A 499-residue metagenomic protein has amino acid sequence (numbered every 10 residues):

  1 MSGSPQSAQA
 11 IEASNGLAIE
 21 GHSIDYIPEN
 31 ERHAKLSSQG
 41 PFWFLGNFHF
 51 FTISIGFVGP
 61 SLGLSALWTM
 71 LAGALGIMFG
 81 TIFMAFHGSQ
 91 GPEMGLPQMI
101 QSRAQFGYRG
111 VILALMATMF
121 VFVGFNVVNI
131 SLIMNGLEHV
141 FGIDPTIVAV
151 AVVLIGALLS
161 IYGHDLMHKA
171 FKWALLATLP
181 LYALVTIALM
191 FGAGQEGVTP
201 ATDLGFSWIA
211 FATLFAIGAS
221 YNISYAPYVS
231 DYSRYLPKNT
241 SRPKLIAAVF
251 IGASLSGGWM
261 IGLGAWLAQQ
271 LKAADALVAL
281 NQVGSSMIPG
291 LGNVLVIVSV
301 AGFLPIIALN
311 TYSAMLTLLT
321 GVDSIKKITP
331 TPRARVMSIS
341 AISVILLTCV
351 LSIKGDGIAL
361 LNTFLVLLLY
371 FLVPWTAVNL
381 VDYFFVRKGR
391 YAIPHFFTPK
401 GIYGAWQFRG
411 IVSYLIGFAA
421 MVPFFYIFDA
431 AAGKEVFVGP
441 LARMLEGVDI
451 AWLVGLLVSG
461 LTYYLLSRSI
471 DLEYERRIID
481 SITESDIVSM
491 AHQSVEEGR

Functional and structural regions predicted by a protein language model:
M1-A66, I209-A216, R234-K244, I470-Y474 (+1 more regions): Membrane-interface "cap" regions at the ends of multi-pass membrane proteins
L36-I53, T186-A193, T202-L267, P289-T311 (+1 more regions): Hydrophobic, membrane-embedded alpha-helices of multi-pass small-molecule transporters
H49-T52, L75-F83, T118-V127, L159 (+6 more regions): Selective recognition of specific alpha-helical transmembrane segments in multi-pass small-molecule
P60-A72, N135-A149, D165-A174, A279-L295 (+5 more regions): Transmembrane helix-loop boundary segments of multi-pass membrane transporters
M99-R103, I130-V148, P237, N310-I339 (+1 more regions): Helix-loop-helix connectors at the membrane interface of multi-pass transporters/channels
M134, I147-M190, G205-F206, A247-G252 (+1 more regions): Membrane-interface loop-to-helix entry segments
G321-G355, G401-M421: Loop-to-transmembrane helix boundary motifs in multi-pass membrane proteins
W375-L461: C-terminal membrane-solvent junction of multi-pass transporters and transport-like membrane proteins
